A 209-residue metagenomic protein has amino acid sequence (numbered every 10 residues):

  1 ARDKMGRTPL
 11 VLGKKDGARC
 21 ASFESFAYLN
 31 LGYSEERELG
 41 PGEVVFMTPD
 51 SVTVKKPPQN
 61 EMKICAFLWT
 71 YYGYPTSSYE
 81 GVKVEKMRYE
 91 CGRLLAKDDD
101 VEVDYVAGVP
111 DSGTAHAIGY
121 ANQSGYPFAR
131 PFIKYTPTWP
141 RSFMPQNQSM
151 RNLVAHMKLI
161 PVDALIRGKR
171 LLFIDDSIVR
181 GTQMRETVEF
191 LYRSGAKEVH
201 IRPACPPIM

Functional and structural regions predicted by a protein language model:
A1-G113, A121-D163: N-terminal segments that mediate ammonia production and transfer in glutamine-dependent amidotransferase systems
V106, G113-Y120, S124, F128 (+2 more regions): Extended, hydrophobic alpha-helical segments in both membrane/secreted and soluble proteins
L153-M209: PRPP/pyrophosphate-binding module of the type I phosphoribosyltransferase fold
